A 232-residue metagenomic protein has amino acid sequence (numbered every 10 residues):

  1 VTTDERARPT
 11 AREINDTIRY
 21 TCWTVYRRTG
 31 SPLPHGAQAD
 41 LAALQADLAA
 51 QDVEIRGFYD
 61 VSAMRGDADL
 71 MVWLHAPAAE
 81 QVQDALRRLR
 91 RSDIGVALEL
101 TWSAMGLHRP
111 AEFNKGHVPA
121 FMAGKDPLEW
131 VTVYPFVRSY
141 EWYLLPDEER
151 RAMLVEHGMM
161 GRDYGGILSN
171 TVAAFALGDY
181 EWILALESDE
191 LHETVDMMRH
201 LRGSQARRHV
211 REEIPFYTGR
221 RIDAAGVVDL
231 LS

Functional and structural regions predicted by a protein language model:
V1-A50, P77-V82, E99-D163, F175 (+2 more regions): Short S/T/G/P-rich N-terminal loop/turn motif that feeds into the first structured element of a domain
R19-T21, A68-L70, E129-V131, Y180-I183: Short, surface-exposed beta-edge/turn micro-motifs
V25-R27, D60-V61, M71-P77, L86-R88 (+4 more regions): A structural feature that tracks compact, well-ordered secondary-structure segments with a strong bias toward
A46-D69, G95-P110, G158-I183, M197 (+1 more regions): Short, glycine- and small/hydrophobic-rich beta-strand elements in well-ordered beta-sheets
A85-R90, E148: "Short basic amphipathic alpha-helical interaction patches in structured regions
R90, I94, R202: Hydrophobic/aromatic-lined pockets within catalytic cores
